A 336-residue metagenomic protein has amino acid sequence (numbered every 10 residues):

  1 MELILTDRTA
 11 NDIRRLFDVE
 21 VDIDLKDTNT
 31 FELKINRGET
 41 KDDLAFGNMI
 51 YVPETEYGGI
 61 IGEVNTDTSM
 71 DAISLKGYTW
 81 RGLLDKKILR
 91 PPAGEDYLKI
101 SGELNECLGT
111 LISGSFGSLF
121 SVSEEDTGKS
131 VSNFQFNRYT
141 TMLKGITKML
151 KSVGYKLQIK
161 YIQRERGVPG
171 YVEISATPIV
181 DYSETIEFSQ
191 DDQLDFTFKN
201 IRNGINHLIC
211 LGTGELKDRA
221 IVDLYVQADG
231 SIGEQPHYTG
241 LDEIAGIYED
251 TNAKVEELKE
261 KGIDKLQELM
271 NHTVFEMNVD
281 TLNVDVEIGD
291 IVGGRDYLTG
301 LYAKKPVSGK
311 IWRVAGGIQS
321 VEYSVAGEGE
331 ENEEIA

Functional and structural regions predicted by a protein language model:
M1-K26, S189-F198: Solvent-exposed edge beta-strands and adjacent loop segments that serve as assembly or binding interfaces
T30-E32, V64-W80, R313-G327: Short, solvent-exposed secondary-structure boundary/capping segments
F31-E39, F275-L282: Short alpha-helix capping/helix-loop boundary micro-motifs
L33, G77, P92-S121, Q135-Y161 (+2 more regions): Amphipathic, non-transmembrane alpha-helical segments in extracytoplasmic/periplasmic proteins
G38-S123: Surface-exposed cap/loop segments at beta↔alpha junctions
N65-S74, T79-L84, E124-I205: Short beta-strand-centered interaction patches in the first periplasmic/extracellular domains of large envelope
P178-G317, E330-E333: Acidic, small/polar-enriched beta strand-loop surface segments
S324-A336: Glycine- and charge-enriched low-complexity intrinsically disordered segments
